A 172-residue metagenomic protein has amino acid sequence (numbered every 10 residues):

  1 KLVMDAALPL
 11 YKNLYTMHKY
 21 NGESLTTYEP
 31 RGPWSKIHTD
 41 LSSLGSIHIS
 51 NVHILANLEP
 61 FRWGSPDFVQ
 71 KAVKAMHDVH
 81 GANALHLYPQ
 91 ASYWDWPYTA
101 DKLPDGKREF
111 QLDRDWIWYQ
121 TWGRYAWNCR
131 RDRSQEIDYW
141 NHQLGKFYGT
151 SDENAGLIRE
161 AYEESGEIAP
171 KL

Functional and structural regions predicted by a protein language model:
K1-N154, R159, E163: Catalytic-core regions of glycoside hydrolase
L172: Histidine-centered catalytic/metal-binding microenvironments
